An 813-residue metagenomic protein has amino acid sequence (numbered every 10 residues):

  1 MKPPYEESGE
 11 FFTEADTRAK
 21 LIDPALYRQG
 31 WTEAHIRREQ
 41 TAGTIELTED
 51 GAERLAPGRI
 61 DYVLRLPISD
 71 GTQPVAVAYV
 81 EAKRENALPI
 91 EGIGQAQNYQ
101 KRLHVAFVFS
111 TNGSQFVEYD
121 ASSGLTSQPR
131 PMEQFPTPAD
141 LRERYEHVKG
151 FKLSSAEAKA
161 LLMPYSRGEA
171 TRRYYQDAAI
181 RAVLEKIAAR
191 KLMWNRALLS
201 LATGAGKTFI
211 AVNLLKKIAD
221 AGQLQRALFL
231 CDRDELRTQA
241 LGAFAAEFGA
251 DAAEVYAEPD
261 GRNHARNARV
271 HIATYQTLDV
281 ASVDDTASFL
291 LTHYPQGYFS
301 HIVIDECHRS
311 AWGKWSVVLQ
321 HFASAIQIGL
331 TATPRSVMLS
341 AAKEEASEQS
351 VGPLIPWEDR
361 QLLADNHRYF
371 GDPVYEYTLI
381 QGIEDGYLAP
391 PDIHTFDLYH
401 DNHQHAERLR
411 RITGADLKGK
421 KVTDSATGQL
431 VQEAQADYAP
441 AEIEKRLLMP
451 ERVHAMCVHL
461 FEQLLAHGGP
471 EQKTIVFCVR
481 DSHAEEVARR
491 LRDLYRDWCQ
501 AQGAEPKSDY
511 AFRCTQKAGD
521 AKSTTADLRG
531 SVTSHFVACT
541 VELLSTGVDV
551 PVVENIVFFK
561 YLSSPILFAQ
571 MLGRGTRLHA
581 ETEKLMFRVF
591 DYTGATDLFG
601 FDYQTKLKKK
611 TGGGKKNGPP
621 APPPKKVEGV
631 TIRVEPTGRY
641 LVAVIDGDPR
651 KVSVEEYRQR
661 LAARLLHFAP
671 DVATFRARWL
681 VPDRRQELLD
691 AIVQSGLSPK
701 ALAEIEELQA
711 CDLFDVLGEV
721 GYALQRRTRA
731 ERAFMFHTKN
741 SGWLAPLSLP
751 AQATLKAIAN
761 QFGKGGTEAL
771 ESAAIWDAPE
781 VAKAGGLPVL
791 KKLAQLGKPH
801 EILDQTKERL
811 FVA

Functional and structural regions predicted by a protein language model:
M1-R226, C231, E235-D251, R266-V270 (+8 more regions): ATP-dependent helicase/translocase motor core
N86, H301, Y510-G614: Conserved RecA-like P-loop NTPase helicase motor core
Y165-E169, A182, A439-K445, T596-I758 (+2 more regions): Long, largely alpha-helical accessory region at the distal end of helicase-like NTP-driven motors
A202-T203, E306-R309, H321-E344, G386: Conserved helicase ATPase motor motifs in RecA-like P-loop NTPase domains
D234, V255-N263, Y275-D279, V479-D481 (+2 more regions): Conserved helicase motor
R269, K421-G428, Q432-T540: Conserved C-terminal RecA-like helicase domain
L290-G329: SF2 helicase catalytic motif II
K343-Q472: Interdomain helical connector at the RecA1-RecA2 junction of SF1/SF2 helicase-like NTPases
